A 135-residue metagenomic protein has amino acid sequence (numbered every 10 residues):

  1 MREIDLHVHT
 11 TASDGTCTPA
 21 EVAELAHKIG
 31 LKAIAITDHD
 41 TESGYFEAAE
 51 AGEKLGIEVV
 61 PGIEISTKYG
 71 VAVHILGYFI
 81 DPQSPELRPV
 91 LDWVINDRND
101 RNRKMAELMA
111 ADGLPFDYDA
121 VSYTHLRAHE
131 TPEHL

Functional and structural regions predicted by a protein language model:
M1-A72: An N-terminally biased module of ancient metal coordination in phosphate/nucleic-acid-related enzymes
T41-E42, S84, P132: Alpha-helix N-cap/helix-start and coil->helix boundary motif
I63, F79-D81, G113: Generic hydrophobic/packing signal
K68-V94, R98-N99: Active-site gating loops and adjacent loop-to-helix segments of metal-dependent hydrolytic enzymes
R103-K104: Flexible, acidic/histidine-containing loops and adjacent segments that form or flank the divalent-metal
M109: Conserved, mostly hydrophobic/aromatic
L114-Y123: Short, surface-exposed acidic
T124-E133: Conserved small/polar residues in nucleotide/adenosyl-binding loops
